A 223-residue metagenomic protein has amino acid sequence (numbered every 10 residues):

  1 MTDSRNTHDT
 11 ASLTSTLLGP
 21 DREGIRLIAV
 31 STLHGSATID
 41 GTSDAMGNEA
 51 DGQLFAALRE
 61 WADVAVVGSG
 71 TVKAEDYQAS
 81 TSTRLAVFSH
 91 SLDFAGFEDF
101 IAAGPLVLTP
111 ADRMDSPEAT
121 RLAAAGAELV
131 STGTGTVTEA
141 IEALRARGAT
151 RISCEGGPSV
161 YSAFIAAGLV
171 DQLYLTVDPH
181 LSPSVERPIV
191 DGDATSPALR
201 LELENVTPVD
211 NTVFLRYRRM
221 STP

Functional and structural regions predicted by a protein language model:
M1-P223: Enzymes that bind and transform nitrogen-containing heteroaromatic metabolites
